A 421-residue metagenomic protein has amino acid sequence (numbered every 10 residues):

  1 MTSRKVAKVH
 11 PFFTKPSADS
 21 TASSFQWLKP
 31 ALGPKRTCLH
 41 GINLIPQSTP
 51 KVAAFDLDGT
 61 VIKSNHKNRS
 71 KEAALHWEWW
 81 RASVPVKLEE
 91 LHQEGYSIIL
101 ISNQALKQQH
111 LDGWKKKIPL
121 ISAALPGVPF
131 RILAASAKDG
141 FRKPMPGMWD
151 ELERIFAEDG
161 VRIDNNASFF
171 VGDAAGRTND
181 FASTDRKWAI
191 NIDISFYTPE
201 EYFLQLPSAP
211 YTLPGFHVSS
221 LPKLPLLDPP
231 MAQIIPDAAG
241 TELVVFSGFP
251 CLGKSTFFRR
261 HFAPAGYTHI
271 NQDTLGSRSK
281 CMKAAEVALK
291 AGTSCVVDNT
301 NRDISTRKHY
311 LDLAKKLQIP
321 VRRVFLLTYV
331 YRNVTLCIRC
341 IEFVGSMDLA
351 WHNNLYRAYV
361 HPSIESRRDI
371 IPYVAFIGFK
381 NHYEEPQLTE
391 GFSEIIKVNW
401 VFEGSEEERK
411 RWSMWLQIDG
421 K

Functional and structural regions predicted by a protein language model:
M1-L57, K63-R69, S183-T184, Y202-L243: Non-catalytic pre-domain segments flanking phosphatase-related domains
N68-I99, K107-P119, R142-P146: Short, acidic loop-to-helix structural element flanking the phosphoryl-transfer center in phosphate-processing enzymes
Q93, I98, A105-S136, E153-D159: Substrate-recognition/cap helix-loop segment adjacent to the acidic, metal-dependent catalytic center of Asp-based
D139-L224, P264, R332-V334, G345-K421: Conserved GTP-binding G-domain of TRAFAC-class P-loop NTPases and closely related GTPase folds
F249-P250: The conserved Walker
G253-K254: Conserved glycine(s) of the Walker
F257-R259: Post-Walker A alpha-helix
P264-R322, T335-F343: Conserved nucleotide-sensing/catalytic segment adjacent to the nucleotide-binding pocket in NTP-handling enzymes
